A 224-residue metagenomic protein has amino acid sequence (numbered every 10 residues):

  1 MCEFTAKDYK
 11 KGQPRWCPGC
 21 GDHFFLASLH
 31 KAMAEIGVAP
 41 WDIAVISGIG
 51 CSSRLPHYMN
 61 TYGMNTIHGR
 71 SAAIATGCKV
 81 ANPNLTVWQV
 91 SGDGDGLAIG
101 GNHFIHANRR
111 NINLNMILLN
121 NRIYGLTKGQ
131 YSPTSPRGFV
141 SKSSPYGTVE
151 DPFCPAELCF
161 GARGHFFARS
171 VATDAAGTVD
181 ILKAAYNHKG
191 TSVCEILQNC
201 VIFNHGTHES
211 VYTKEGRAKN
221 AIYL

Functional and structural regions predicted by a protein language model:
C2-I67: Active-site diphosphate/adenylate-binding microenvironment
Y9, P18, I36-P40, T66 (+5 more regions): Solvent-exposed alpha-helices and their adjacent loops that cap or buttress functional pockets in soluble metabolic
G21, F25, R70-I74, D151-P155: Catalytic-loop motifs flanking and including active-site residues across diverse enzymes
D42-A44, T86, L114, T191-V193: Beta-sheet entry/capping signal
D42-G48, Q89-G92, L118, S170 (+1 more regions): Beta-strand segments within the central parallel beta-sheet cores of soluble alpha/beta enzyme folds
C51-I123: Thiamine diphosphate
I99-N113, L119, I123-L224: Glycine-rich ThDP/TPP pyrophosphate-binding loop and its adjacent helix/strand module within ThDP-dependent enzymes
